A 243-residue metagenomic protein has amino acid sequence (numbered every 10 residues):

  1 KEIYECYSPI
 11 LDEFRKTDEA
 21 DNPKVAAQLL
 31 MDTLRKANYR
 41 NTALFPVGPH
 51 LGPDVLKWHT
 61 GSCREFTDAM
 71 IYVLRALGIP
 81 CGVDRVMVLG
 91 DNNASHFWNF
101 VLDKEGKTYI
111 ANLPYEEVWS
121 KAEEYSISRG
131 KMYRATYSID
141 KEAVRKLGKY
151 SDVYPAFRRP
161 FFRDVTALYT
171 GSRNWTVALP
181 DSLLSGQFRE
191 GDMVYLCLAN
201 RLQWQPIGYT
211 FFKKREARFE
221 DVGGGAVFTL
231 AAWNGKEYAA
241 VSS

Functional and structural regions predicted by a protein language model:
K1, D91, Y109-S243: Alpha-helical and coiled-coil interaction segments, frequently adjacent to or embedded within charge-biased
K1-T17: Phosphate-/polyanion-interacting regions in eukaryotic proteins
E13-T33, L44-P53, W58-P155: Hydrophobic/aromatic-rich core segments of domains that either
N41: Aromatic-lined, polymer-binding surfaces characteristic of secreted/periplasmic polysaccharide-degrading enzymes
